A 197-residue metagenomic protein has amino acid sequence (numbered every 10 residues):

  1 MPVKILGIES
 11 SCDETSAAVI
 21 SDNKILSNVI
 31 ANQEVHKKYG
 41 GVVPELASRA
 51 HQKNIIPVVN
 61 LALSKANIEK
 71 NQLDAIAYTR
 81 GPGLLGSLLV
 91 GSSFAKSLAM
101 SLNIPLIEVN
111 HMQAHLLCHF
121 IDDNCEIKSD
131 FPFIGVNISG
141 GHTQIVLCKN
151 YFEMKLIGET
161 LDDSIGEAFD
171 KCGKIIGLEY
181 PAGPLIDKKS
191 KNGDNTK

Functional and structural regions predicted by a protein language model:
P2, V109-F133: Conserved phosphate-binding catalytic cores of ATP/NTP-utilizing and phosphoryl-transfer enzymes
P2-P82, H111, H115: N-terminal beta-alpha supersecondary unit
V3, S10-S11, N28, I127-F131 (+2 more regions): A short helix-loop
A18-V19, S87-L89, C118-I121, V146-N150 (+1 more regions): Short acidic, glycine/serine/threonine-rich loops at helix termini
N54-L61, S97, H115-C118, E167 (+2 more regions): Alpha-helical scaffold segments in soluble metabolic enzymes
E69-Q72, F94-H111, C118-F120: Nucleotide and nucleotide-moiety/phosphate-recognizing core
Y78-L102, I121-D122: Short Gly/Thr/Asp-enriched flexible loops that form oxyanion-binding sites at enzyme active sites
V90, L106-Q113, G135-I138, D163: Active-site nucleophile and cofactor-binding loops and adjacent substrate-binding regions of central metabolic enzymes
